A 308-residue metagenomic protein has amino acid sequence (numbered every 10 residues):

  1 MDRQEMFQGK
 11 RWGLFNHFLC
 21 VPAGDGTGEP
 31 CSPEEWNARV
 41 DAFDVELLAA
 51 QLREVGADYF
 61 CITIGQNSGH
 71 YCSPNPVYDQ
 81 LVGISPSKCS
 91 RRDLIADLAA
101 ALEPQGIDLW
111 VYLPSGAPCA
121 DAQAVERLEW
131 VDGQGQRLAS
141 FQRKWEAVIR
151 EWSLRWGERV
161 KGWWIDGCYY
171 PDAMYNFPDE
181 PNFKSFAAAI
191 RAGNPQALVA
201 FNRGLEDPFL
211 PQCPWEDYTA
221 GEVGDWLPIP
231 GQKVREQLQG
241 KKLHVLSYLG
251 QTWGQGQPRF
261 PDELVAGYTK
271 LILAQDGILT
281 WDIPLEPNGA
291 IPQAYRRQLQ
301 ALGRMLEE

Functional and structural regions predicted by a protein language model:
M1-E308: Mature catalytic domains of secreted/periplasmic carbohydrate-active enzymes
